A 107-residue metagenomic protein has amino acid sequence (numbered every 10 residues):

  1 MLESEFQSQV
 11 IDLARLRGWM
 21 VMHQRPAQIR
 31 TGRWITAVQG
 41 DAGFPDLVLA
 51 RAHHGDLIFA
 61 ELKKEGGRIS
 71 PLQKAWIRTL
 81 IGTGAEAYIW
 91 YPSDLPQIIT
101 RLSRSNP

Functional and structural regions predicted by a protein language model:
M1-P107: Catalytic phosphate/metal-binding cores of nucleic-acid and nucleotide-processing enzymes, i.e., regions that mediate
